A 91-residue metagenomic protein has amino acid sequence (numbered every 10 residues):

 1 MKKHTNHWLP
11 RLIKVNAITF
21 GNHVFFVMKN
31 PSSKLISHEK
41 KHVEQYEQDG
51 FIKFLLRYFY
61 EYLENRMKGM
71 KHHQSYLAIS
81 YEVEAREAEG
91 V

Functional and structural regions predicted by a protein language model:
M1-T19, I52-V91: Metalloprotease/metallohydrolase-associated module, dominated by Zn2+-dependent proteases
K14-I36, Y76-L77: Short pre-active-site segment immediately N-terminal to the catalytic Zn-binding motif
N22, H42, A85: Divalent metal-coordination and catalytic microenvironments
M28, E44-Q45, E89: Activation segment
K34-Y46: Active-site recognition of the HExxH zinc-binding catalytic motif
